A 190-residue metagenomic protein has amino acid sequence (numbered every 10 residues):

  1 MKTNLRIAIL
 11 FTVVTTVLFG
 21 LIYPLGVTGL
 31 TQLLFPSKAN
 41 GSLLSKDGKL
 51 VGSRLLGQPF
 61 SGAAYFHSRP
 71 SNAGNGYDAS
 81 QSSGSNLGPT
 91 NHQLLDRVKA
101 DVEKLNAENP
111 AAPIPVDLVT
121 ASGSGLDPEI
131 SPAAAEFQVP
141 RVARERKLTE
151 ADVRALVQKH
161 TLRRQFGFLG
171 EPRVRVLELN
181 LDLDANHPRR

Functional and structural regions predicted by a protein language model:
M1-K2: N-terminal hydrophobic targeting signals that begin at the initiator methionine
A8-G26: Hydrophobic membrane-insertion alpha-helices, especially the h-region of bacterial N-terminal signal peptides
G20, L25-E145, D152, T161-Q165: Flexible, solvent-exposed loop/hinge segments and secondary-structure transition points
R141-R190: Extracytoplasmic/periplasmic C-terminal soluble domains
